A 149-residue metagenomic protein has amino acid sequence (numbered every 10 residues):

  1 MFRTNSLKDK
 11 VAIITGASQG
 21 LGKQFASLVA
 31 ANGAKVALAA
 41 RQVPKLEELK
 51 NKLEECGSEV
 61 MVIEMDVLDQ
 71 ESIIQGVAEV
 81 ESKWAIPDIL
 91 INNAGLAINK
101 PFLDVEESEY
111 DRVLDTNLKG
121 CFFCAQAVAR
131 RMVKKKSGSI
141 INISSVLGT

Functional and structural regions predicted by a protein language model:
V11, S18-G20: Conserved glycine-rich cofactor-binding loop
A34-L49: Conserved glycine-rich Rossmann-like NAD(P)H-binding loop of the short-chain dehydrogenase/reductase
V43-P44, M65-G76, E107: The beta1-alpha1 cofactor-binding region of Rossmann-like NAD(H)/NADP(H)-dependent oxidoreductases
N93-I98: Conserved NAD(P)H cofactor-binding loop of Rossmann-fold oxidoreductase domains
P101-F102, E109-L114: Substrate-binding pocket helix/loop in short-chain dehydrogenase/reductase
A125-Q126: A short, exposed helix-loop element centered on a Lys and neighboring polar residues
S145: Residue(s) in the substrate-gating loop at a strand-loop-helix junction that position the organic substrate next
